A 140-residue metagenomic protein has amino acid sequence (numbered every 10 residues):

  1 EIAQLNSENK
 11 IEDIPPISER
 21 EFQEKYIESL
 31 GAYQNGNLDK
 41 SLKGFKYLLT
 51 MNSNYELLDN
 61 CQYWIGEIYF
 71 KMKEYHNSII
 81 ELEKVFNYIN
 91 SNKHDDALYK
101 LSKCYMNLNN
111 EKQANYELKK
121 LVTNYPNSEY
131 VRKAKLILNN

Functional and structural regions predicted by a protein language model:
E1-N35, D39-K40, G44, M51: Acidic, proline-/serine-/threonine-rich low-complexity intrinsically disordered segments
M51-L57, F86-H94, V122-R132: Short solvent-exposed coil/turn linkers within tandem alpha-helical repeat scaffolds
